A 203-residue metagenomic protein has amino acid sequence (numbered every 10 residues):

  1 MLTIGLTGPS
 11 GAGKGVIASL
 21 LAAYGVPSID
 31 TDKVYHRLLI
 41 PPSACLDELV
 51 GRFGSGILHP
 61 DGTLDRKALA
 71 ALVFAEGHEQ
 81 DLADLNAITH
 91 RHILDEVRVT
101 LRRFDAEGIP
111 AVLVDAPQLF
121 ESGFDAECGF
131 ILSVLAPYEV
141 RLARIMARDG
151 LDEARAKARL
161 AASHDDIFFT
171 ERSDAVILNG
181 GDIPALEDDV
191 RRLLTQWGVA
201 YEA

Functional and structural regions predicted by a protein language model:
L6: Hydrophobic anchor at the beta1->P-loop junction of P-loop NTPases
S10: The conserved Walker
G15: Walker A/P-loop
D32, L85, L113, I177 (+1 more regions): Residue-level signal for inorganic ion chemistry
H36-I109: ATP-dependent small-molecule kinase phosphotransfer cores that center on conserved nucleotide phosphate-binding segments
V97, A126-E127, A147, L151-G198 (+1 more regions): Small-molecule kinase domains that catalyze NTP-dependent phosphoryl transfer to phosphate-bearing small molecules
R98-A106, A111-A147: ATP-dependent NMP and nucleoside kinases share a basic, alpha-helical "lid"
